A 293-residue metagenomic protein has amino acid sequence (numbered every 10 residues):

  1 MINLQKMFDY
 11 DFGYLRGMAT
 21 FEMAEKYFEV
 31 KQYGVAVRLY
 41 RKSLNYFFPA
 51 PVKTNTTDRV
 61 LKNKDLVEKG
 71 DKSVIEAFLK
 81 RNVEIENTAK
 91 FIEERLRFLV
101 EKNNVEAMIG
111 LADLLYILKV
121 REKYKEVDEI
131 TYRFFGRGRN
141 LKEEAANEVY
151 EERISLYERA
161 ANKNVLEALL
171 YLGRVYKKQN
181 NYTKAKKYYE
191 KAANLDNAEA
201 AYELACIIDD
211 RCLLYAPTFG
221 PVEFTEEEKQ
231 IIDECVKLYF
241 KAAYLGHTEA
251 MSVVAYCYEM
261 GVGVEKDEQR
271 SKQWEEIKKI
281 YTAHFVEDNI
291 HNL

Functional and structural regions predicted by a protein language model:
L4-M18, N63-V67, L96-V100, A160: TPR-adjacent "capping" and linker segments in tetratricopeptide-repeat scaffold/adaptor proteins
F8, L15, Y46-P49, T54 (+11 more regions): Short helix-capping/linker turns of helical repeat alpha-solenoids
K26, K42-Y46, A77-R81, G110-L118 (+7 more regions): Hydrophobic face of amphipathic alpha-helices that form TPR/SEL1-like repeat modules and related alpha-solenoid
E29-V30, V52-K53, V83-N87, E101 (+8 more regions): Short coil/turn and helix-start
V37-P51, Y244, E265-A283: TPR/TPR-like (Sel1-like) alpha-helical repeat modules
